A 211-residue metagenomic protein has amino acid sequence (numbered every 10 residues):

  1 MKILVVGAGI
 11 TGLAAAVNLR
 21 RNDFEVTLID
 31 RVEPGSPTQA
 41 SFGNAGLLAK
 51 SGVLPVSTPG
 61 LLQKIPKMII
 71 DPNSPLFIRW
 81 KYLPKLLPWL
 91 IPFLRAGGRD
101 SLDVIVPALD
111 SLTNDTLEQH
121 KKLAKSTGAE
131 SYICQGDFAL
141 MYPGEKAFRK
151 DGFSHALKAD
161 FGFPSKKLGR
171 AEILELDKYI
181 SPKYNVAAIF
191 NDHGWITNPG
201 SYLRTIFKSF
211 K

Functional and structural regions predicted by a protein language model:
M1-T11, G35-A49: Accessory recognition modules or surfaces
K2-L28: N-terminal Rossmann-like FAD-binding beta1-loop-alpha1 element of flavoenzymes
A14, N18, L47, L157: Hydrophobic/aromatic ligand-binding patch that stacks against planar heteroaromatic rings of cofactors or nucleotides
R20, A159, K211: Anion (oxyanion) recognition and catalysis
R20-F42: Glycine-rich FAD pyrophosphate-binding loop
D30, S209-K211: Short, intrinsically disordered, charge-balanced linker/junction segments flanking boundaries in proteins
S41-S111, S131: Glycine-rich active-site loop/strand segments that organize a redox cofactor
L87-K208: Rossmann-like flavin
